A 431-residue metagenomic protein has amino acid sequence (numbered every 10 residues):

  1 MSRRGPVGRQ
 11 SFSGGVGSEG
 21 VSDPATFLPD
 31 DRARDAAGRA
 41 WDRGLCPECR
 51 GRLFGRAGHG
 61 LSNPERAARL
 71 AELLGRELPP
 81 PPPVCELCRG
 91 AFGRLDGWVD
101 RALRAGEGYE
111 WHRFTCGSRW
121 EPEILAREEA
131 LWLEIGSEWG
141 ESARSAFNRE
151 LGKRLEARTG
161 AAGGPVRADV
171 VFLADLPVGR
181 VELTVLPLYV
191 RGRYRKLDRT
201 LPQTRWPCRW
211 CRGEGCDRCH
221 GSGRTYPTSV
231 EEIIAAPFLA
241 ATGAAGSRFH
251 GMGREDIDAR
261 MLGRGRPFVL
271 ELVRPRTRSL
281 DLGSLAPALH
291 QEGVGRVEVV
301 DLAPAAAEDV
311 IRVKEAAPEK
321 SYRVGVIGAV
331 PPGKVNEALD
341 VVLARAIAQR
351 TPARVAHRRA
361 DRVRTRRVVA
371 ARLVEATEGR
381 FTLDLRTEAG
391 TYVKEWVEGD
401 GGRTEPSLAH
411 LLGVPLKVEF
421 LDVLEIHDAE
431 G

Functional and structural regions predicted by a protein language model:
R3-G8, G14-G431: Non-catalytic RNA-recognition surface used by pseudouridine synthases
